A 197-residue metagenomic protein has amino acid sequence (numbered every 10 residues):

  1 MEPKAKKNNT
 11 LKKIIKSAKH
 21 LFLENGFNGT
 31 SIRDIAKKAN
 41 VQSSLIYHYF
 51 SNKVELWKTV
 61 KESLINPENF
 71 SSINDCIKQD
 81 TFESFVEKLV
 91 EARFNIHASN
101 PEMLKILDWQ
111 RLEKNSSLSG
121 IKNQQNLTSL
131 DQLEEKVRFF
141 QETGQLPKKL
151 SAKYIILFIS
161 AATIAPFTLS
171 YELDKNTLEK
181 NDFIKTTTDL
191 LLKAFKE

Functional and structural regions predicted by a protein language model:
M1-N9: N-terminal intrinsically disordered/low-complexity leader segments
K13, S17, L21-E55, T59-V60: Helix-turn-helix
E24-N28, N100, T143: Short coil/turn segments at alpha/beta junctions that flank glycine-rich nucleotide-binding fingerprints
F50, W109-K114: Short helix-capping/turn signature of helix-turn-helix
K58-K88: Amphipathic alpha-helical linker/stalk segments
E68-C76, N95, S99, S116-T143 (+2 more regions): Amphipathic alpha-helical packing segments from all-alpha helical-bundle domains
V86-W109, S160-I164: Helical hydrophobic small-molecule/effector-binding pocket
L104, S119-G120, L127, R138-D189: Hydrophobic/aromatic-rich alpha-helical bundle segments in the mid-to-C-terminal region
